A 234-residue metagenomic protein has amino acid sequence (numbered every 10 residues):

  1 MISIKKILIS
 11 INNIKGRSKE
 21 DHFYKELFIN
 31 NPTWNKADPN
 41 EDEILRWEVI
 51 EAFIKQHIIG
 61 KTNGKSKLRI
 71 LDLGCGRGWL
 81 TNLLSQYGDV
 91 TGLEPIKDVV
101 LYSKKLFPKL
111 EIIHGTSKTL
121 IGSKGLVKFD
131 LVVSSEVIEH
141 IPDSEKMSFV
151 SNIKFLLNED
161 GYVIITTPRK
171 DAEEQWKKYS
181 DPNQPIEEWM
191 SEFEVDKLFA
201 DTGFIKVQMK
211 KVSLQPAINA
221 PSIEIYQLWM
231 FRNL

Functional and structural regions predicted by a protein language model:
M1-V127, L131, S144-V150, K170 (+3 more regions): Conserved N-terminal segment of class I S-adenosyl-L-methionine
G88, E136, T202-G203: Structural motif
V90, V163-I164: A short hydrophobic/small-residue beta-strand
L131-V137: A short beta-strand submotif of the Rossmann-like class I SAM-dependent methyltransferase core that lines
M147-E159: A short glycine-rich, Lys/Arg-flanked "PGG" loop and its adjoining helix->strand segment in the class I
I165-E187: Short, glycine-/aromatic-enriched active-site segment of Class I SAM-dependent methyltransferases
